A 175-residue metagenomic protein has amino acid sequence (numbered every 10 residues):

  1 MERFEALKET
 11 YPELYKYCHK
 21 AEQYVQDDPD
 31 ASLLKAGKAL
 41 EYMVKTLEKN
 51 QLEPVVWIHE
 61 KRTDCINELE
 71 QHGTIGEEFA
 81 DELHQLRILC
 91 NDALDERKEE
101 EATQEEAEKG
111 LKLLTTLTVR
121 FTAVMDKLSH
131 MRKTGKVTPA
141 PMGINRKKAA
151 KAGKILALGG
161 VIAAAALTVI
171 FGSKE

Functional and structural regions predicted by a protein language model:
M1-V169: Amphipathic alpha-helical interface elements
F171-E175: Membrane-engaging insertion elements
